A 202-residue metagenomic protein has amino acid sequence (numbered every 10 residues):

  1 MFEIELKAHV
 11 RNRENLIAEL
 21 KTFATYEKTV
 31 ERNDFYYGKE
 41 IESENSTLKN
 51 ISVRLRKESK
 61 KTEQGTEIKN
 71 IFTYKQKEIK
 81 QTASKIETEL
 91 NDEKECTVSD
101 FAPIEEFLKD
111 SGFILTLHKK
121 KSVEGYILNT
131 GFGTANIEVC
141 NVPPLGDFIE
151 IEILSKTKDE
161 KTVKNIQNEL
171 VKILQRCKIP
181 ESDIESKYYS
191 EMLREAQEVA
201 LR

Functional and structural regions predicted by a protein language model:
M1-F132, Y188-R202: N-terminal strand-loop-strand beta-hairpin
N15, T62-Q64, F148, K158-K161: Intrinsically disordered, low-complexity acidic/polar segments
S111-E160: Conserved, surface-exposed functional patches that form binding/active-site neighborhoods
K158-K187: Mixed-charge, glycine-accented linear interaction segment located at domain edges/termini
